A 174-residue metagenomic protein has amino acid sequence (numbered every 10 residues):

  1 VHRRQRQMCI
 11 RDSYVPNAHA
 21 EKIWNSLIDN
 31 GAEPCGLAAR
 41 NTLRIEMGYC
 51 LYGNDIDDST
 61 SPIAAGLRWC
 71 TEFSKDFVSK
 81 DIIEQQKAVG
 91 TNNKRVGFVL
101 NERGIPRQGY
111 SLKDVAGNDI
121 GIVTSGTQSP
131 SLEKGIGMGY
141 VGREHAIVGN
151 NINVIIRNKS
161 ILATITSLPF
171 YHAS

Functional and structural regions predicted by a protein language model:
V1-I10: Single conserved hydrophobic/aromatic residue that forms the stacking wall/gate of nucleotide- or nucleobase-binding
S13-P16, K113: Short beta-strand-to-turn element immediately C-terminal to the catalytic PLP-Schiff-base lysine in fold type I
V15-R40: Internal alpha/beta scaffold segment
L27-A32, Y49, G53, K87 (+1 more regions): Structural signal for hydrophobic packing residues in well-ordered secondary-structure cores of soluble enzyme domains
P34-L43, G121, T166: Beta-strand->loop->alpha-helix junctions that form or flank phosphate-binding loops in nucleotide-handling enzymes
L37-D55: Short, conserved secondary-structure transition motifs
T60-S174: Glycine-rich, small/acidic residue-mixed loop/short-helix segments
